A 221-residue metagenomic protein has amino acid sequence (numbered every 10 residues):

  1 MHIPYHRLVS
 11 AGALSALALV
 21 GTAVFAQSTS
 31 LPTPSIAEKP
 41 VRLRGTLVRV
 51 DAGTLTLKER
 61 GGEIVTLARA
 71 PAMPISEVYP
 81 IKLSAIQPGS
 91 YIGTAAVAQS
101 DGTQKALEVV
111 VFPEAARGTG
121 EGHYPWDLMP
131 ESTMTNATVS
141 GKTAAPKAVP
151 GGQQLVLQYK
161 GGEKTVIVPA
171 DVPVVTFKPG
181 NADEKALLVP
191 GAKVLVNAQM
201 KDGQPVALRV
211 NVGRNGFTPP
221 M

Functional and structural regions predicted by a protein language model:
H2-Y5, G21-A68, S76-M221: Short, flexible, surface-exposed loop segments at domain boundaries
A11-G21: Bacterial N-terminal signal peptides
